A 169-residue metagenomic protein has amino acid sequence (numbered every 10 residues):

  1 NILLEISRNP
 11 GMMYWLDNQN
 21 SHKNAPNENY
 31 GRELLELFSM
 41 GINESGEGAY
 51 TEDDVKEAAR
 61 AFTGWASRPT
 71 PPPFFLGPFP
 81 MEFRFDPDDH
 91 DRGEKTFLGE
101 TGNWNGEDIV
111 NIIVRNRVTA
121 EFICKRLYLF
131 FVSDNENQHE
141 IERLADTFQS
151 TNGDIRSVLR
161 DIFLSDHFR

Functional and structural regions predicted by a protein language model:
N1-R169: Active-site substrate-binding loop specific to GH73 endo-beta-N-acetylglucosaminidase modules in bacterial autolysins
